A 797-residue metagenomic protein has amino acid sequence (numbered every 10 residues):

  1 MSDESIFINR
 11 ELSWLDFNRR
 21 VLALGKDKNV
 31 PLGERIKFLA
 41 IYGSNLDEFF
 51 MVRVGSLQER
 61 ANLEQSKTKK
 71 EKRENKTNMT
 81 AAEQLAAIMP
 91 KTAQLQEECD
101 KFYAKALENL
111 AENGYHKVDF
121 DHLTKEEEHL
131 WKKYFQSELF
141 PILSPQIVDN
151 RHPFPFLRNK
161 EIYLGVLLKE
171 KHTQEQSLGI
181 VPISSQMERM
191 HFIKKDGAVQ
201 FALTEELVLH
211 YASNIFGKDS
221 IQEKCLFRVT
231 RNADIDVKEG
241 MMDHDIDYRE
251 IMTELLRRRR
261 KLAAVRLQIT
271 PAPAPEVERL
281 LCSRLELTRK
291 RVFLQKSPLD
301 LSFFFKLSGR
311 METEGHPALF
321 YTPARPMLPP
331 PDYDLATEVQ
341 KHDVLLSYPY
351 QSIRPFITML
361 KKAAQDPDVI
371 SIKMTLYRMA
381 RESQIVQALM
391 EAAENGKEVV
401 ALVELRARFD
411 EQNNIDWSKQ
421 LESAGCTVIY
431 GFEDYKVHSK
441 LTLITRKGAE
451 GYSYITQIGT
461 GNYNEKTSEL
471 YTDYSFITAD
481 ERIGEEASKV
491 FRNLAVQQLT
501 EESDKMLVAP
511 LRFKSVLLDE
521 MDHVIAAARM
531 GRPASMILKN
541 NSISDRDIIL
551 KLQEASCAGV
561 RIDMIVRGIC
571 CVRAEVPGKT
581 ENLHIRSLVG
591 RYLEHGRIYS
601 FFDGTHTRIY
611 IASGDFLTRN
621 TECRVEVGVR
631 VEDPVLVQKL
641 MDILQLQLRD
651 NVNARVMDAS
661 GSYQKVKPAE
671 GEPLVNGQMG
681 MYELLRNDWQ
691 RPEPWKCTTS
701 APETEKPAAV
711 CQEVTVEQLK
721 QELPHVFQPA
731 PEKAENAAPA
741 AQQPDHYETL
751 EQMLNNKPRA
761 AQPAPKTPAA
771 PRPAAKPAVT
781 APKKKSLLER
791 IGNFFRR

Functional and structural regions predicted by a protein language model:
M1-M536, E554, A558, C570-R797: N-terminal localization/anchoring segments of enzymes in phospholipid and broader phosphate metabolism
R546: Active-site glycine- and acidic-residue-rich loops that bind and position anionic ligands or nucleotide-like cofactors
R561-I565: Hydrophobic alpha/beta core scaffold segments
